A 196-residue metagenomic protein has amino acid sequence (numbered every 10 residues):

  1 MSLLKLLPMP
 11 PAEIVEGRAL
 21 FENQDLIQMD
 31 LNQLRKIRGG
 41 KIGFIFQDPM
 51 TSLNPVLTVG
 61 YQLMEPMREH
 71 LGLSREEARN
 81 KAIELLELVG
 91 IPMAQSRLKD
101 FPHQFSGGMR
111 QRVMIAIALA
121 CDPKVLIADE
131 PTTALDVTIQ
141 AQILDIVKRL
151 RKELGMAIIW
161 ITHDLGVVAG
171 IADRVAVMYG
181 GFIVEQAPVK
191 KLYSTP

Functional and structural regions predicted by a protein language model:
I14-D25: Conserved ABC transporter NBD signature motif
G72, E76-I91, L98-K99: ABC ATPase nucleotide-binding domain helical subdomain, centered on the C-loop/LSGGQ "ABC signature"
A120-K124: A short, proline-enriched helix->beta-strand linker immediately N-terminal to the Walker B motif in ABC-type P-loop
A141-G155, G166: Helical segment within the ABC ATPase nucleotide-binding domain
V168-G170: A short, surface-exposed alpha-helical micro-motif characterized by mixed small hydrophobic and charged/polar residues
R174, Q186: Short, glycine/charged-rich "phosphate-handling" switch motifs in NTP-dependent and phosphotransfer domains
